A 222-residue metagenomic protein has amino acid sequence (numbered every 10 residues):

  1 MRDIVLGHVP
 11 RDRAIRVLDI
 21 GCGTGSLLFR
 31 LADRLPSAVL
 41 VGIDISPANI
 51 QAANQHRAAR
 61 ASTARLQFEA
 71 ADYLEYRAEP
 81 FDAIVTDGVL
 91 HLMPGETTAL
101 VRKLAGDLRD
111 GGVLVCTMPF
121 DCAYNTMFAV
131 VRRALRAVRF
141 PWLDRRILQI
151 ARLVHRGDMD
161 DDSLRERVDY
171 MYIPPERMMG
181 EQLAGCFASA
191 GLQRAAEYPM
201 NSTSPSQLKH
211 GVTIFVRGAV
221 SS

Functional and structural regions predicted by a protein language model:
M1-R13: Conserved alpha-helix/loop element of class I SAM-dependent methyltransferases that forms part of the SAM/SAH-binding
G21-G25: Class I SAM-dependent methyltransferase "Motif I" SAM/SAH-binding loop
S26-L74: Class I SAM-dependent methyltransferase SAM/SAH-binding core
Y76-I84: A short acidic, Gly/Pro-enriched loop at the edge of an enzyme's catalytic core that lines a small-molecule cofactor
A83-E96: A short SAM/SAH-binding and catalytic strip from SAM-dependent methyltransferases
T98-D110: A short glycine-rich, Lys/Arg-flanked "PGG" loop and its adjoining helix->strand segment in the class I
V115-R146: Conserved class I S-adenosyl-L-methionine
I173-A190: Short alpha-helix
